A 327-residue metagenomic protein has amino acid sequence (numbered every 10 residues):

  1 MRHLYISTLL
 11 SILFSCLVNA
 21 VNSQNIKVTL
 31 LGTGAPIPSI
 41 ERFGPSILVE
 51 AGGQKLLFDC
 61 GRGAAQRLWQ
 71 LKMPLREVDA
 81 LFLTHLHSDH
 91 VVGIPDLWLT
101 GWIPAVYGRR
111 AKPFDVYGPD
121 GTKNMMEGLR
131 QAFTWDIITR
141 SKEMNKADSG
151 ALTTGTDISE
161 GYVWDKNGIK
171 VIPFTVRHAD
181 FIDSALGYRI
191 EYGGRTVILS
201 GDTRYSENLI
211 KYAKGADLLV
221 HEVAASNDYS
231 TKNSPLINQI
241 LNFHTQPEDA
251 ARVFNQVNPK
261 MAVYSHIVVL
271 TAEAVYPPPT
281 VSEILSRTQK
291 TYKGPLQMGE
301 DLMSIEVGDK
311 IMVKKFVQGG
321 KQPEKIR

Functional and structural regions predicted by a protein language model:
M1-Y5: Positively charged n-region of N-terminal signal peptides that target proteins for export
I6-T8, H90-G93, V269: Intrinsic structural disorder/low-complexity segments
S7-N19: Bacterial N-terminal signal peptides
A20-V197, V275-Y276, E283-M312, G320-K321 (+1 more regions): Binuclear metal-dependent hydrolase catalytic cores
V176, A225-S226, V317: Short glycine-rich anion-binding loops that position phosphate/pyrophosphate groups of nucleotides and phosphorylated
L186-G187, G194-I198, R204-M303: Cap/insert and terminal regions of metallo-dependent hydrolase folds
